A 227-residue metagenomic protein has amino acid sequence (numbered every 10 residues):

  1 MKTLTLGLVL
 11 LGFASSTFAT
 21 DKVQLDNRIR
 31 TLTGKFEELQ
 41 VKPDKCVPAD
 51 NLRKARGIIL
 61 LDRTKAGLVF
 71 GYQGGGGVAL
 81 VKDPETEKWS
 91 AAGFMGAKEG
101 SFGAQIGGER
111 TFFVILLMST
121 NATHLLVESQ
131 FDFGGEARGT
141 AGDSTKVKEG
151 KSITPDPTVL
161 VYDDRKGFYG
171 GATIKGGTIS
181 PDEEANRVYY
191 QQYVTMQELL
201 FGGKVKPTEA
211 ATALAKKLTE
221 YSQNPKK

Functional and structural regions predicted by a protein language model:
M1-T5: Positively charged n-region of N-terminal signal peptides that target proteins for export
L6-G7, T17: Cleavable N-terminal signal peptides
T20-K227: Small-residue-enriched, tightly packed secondary-structure blocks
